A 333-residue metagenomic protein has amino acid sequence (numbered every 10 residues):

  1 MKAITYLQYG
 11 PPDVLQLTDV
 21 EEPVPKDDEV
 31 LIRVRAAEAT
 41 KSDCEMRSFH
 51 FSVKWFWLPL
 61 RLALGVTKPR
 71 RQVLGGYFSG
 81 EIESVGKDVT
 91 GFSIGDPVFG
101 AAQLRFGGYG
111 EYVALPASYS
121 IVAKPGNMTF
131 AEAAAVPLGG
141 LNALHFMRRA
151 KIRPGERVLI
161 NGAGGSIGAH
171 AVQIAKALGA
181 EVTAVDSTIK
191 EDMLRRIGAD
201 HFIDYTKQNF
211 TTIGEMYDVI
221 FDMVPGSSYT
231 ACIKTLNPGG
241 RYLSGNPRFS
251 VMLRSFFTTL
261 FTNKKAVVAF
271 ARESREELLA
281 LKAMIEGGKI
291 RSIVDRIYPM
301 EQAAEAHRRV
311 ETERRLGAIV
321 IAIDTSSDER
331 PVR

Functional and structural regions predicted by a protein language model:
E21-E38, S52-L104: Glycine-rich beta-strand-centered segment in the early N-terminal region that forms part of a ligand/cofactor-binding
K26, S93-D96, R153, N237 (+1 more regions): Residue-level recognition of short, solvent-exposed, well-ordered loop/turn junctions that link secondary-structure
G86-D88, V182-M193, G226-Y229, P247-S250: Short glycine/proline-centered loop/turn elements that form peptide/ligand docking sites
I94, A133-D204: Mid-domain Rossmann-like dinucleotide-binding core that forms the NAD(H)/NADP(H) cofactor-binding site
F99, I220-F221, L243: N-terminal Rossmann-like NAD(P) cofactor-binding module of classical short-chain dehydrogenase/reductase
L104-A117: A structural motif shared across PLP-dependent enzymes of the aminotransferase-like
T212-V219: A short acidic, Gly/Pro-enriched loop at the edge of an enzyme's catalytic core that lines a small-molecule cofactor
V224-I290, A322-R333: Glycine-rich phosphate-binding loop and adjacent beta-alpha segment of Rossmann(oid) nucleotide-cofactor-binding
